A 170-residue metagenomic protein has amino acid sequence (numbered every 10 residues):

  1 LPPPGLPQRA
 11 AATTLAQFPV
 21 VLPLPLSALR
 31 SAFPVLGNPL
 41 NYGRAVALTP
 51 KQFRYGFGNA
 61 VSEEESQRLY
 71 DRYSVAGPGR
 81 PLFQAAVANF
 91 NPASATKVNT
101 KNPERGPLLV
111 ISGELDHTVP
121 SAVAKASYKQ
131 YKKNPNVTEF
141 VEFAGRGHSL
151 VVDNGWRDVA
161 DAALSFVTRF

Functional and structural regions predicted by a protein language model:
P2-N41, Q84-A88: Flexible "cap/lid" loop of the alpha/beta hydrolase fold
Q8, V110, F140-E142: Conserved beta-strand scaffold positions in the cores of enzyme catalytic domains, especially in NTP/NDP-utilizing
P25-L29, A126-K129, V159: Glycine-rich, phosphate-binding/catalytic loops in enzymes
A45-F83: Conserved alpha/beta-hydrolase catalytic His-Asp/Glu region
R72-T100, G106: Active-site nucleophile elbow and catalytic-triad environment of alpha/beta-hydrolase enzymes
P103-E104, V110-S112, D116: Short beta-strand/loop motif that positions the catalytic acidic residue of the alpha/beta-hydrolase fold
H117-A126: Conserved alpha/beta-hydrolase "acid-adjacent" motif
N134-F170: Catalytic active-site module of serine/aspartate enzymes centered on a nucleophile-bearing elbow/loop
